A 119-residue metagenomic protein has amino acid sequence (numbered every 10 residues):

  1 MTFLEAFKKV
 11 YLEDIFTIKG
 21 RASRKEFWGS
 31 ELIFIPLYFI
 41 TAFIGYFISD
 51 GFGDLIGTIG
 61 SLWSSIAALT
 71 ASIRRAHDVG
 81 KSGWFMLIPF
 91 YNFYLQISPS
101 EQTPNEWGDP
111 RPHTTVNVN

Functional and structural regions predicted by a protein language model:
M1-L12, E101-N119: Low-complexity, intrinsically disordered extramembrane tails and loops of integral membrane proteins
T2-F3, F7, Y11, I15 (+3 more regions): Amphipathic, alpha-helical segments enriched in basic
A6-L32, G80: Membrane interfacial helix-start motif at the N-side
E13-G20, F93-Q102: Low-complexity, charge- and small-residue-enriched intrinsically disordered regions
G20-E26, S30, F34, P104 (+1 more regions): GH16 jelly-roll
K25-R75, V79-S98: Hydrophobic alpha-helical transmembrane segments in multi-pass membrane proteins
